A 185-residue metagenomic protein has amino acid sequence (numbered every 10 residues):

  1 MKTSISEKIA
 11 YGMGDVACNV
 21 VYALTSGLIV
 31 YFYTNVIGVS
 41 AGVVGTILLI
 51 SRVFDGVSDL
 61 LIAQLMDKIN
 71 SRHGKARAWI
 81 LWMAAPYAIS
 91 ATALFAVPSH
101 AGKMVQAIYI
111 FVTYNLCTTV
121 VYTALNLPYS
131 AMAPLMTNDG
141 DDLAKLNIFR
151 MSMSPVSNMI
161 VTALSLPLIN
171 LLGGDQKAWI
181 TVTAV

Functional and structural regions predicted by a protein language model:
M1-V185: Membrane-embedded alpha-helical bundles of multi-pass transporters/translocases, especially carrier/permease families
